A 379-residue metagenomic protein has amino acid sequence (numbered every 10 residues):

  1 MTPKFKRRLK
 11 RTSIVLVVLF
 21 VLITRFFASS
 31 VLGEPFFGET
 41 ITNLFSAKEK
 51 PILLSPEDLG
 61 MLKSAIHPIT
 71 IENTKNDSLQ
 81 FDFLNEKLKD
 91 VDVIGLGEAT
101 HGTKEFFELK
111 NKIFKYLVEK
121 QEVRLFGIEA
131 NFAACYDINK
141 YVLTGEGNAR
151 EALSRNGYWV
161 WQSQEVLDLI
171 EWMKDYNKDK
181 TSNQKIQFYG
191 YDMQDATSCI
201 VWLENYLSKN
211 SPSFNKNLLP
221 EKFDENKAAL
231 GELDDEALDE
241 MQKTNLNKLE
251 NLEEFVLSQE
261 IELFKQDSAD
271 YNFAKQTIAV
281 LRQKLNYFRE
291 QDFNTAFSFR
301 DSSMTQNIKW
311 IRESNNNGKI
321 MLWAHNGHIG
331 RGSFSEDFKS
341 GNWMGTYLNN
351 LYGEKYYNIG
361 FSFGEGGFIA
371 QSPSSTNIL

Functional and structural regions predicted by a protein language model:
T2, K10-S13, R25-L379: Structured catalytic-domain cores with a bias toward divalent-metal coordination
K4, V17-V18: N-terminal leader/targeting segments and the immediately adjacent pre-domain N-terminus
V18-R25: Classical Sec-dependent N-terminal signal peptides that target proteins to the secretory pathway
